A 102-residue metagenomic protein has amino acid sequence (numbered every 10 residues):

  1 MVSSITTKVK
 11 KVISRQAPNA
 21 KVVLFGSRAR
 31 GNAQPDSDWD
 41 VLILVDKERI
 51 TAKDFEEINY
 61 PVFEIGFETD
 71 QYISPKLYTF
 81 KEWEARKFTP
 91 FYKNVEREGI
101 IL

Functional and structural regions predicted by a protein language model:
M1-K21, A29-G31, P35, D46-L102: Catalytic core of pol beta-like nucleotidyltransferases
D40-L44: Short, aliphatic-rich beta-strand segments
